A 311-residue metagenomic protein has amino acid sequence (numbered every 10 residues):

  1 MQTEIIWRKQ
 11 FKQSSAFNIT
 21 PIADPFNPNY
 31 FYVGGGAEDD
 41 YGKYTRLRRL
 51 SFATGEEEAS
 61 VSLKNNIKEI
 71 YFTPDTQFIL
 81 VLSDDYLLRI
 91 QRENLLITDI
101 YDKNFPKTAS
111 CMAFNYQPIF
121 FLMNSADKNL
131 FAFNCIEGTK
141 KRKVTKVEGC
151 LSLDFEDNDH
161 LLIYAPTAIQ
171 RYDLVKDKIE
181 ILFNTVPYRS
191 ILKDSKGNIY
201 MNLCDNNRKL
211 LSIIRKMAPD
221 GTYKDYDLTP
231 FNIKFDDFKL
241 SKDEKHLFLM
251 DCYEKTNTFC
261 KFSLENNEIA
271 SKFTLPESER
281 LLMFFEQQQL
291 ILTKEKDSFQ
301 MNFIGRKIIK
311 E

Functional and structural regions predicted by a protein language model:
I5-Q13, E56-V61, L96-K103, T139-T145 (+3 more regions): A short beta-strand motif characteristic of beta-propeller blades
K9-Y44: Beta-strand-rich domains and repeat architectures in extracellular enzymes and scaffolds, especially beta-propellers
S14-A23, N65-P74, P106-N115, E148-E156 (+3 more regions): Repeated scaffold domains used in trafficking and secretory/extracellular systems, primarily beta-propellers
P28-N29, D75-Q77, Q117-I119, N158-H160 (+3 more regions): Short coil/turn segments that connect the beta-strands within blades of beta-propeller domains
V33-Y41, V81-D85, L122-D127, I163-A168 (+3 more regions): Beta-strand C-termini and the immediately following turn/loop, strongest in propeller blades
Y41-L47, Y86-R89, D127-A132, A168-Q170 (+3 more regions): Structural motif
S51-T54, Q91-L95, C135-G138, D173-D177 (+2 more regions): Short loop/turn segments that connect beta-strands within beta-propeller blades
P276-E311: Blade-level signature of beta-propeller repeat domains, shared across WD40, Kelch, NHL, RCC1 and BNR/Asp-box propellers
